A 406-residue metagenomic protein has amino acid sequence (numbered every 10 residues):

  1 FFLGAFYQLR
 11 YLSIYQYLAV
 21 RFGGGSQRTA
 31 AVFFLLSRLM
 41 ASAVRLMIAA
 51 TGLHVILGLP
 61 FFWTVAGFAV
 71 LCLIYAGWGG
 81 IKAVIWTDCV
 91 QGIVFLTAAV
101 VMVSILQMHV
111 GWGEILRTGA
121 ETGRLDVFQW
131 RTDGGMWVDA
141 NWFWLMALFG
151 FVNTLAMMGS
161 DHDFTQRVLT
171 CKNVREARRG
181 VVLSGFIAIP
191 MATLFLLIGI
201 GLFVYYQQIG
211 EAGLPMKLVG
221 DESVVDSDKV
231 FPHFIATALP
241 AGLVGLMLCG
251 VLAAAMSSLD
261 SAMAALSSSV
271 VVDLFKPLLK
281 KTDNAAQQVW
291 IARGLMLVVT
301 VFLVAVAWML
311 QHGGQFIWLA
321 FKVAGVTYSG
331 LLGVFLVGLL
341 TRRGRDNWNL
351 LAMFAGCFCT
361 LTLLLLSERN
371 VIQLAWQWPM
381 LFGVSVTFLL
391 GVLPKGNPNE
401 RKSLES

Functional and structural regions predicted by a protein language model:
F1-S406: Membrane-embedded helix-loop-helix hairpins and adjacent transmembrane boundary segments in multi-pass transporters
